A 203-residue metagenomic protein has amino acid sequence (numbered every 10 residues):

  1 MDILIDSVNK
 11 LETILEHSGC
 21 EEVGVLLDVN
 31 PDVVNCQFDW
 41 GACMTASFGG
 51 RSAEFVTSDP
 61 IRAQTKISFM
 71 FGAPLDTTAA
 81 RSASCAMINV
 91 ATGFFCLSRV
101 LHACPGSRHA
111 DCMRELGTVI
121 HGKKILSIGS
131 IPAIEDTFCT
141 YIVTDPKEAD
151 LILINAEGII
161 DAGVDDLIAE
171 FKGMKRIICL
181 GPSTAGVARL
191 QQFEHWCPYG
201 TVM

Functional and structural regions predicted by a protein language model:
M1-K123, D136-F138: Electropositive, gly/pro-rich neighborhoods at or near active sites that engage anionic ligands
H102, P132-I134, V143-T144, L153: Internal, well-folded beta-alpha domain core
G122-K123, E148-D150, M174: Short, well-ordered alpha-helix to beta-strand connector turns
K123-I131: Conserved class I S-adenosyl-L-methionine
L126-S127, L151-N155, I178: Structural motif
C139-E148: Short acidic low-complexity segments
I160-A162: Short glycine-rich, flexible loops that bind phosphorylated cofactors or substrates
D165-I168, G173-M203: C-terminal functional extensions of proteins
